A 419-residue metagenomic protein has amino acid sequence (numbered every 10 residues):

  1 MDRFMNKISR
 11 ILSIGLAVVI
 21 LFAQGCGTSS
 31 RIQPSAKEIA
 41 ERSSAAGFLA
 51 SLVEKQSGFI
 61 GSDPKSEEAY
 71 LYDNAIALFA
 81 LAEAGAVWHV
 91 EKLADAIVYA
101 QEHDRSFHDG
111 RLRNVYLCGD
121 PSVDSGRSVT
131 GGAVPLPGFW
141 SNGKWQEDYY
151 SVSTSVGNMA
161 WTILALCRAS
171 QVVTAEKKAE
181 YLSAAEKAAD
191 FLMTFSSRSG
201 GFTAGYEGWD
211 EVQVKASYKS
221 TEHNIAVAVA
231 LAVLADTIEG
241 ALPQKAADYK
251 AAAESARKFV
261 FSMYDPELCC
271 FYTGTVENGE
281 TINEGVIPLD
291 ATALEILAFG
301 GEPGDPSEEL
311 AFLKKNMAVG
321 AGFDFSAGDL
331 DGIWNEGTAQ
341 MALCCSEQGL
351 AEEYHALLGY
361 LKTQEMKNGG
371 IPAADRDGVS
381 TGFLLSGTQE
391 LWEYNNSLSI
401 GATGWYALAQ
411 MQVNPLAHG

Functional and structural regions predicted by a protein language model:
R3-L12: Bacterial N-terminal signal peptides that target proteins for export
I14-A23: Bacterial N-terminal signal peptides
I32-G61, E67-Y72, K92, Y99-K144 (+8 more regions): Extended ligand-binding clefts on enzyme/binding-domain cores
D73-E83, L93-A96, W161-A165: Non-membrane alpha-helical segments in proteins
A77-G85, I97, T292-A293, C345 (+1 more regions): Alpha-helical support elements that line or immediately flank enzyme active sites and cofactor-binding pockets
A84-V87, C167-S170, M411-V413: Short capping motifs at secondary-structure boundaries
